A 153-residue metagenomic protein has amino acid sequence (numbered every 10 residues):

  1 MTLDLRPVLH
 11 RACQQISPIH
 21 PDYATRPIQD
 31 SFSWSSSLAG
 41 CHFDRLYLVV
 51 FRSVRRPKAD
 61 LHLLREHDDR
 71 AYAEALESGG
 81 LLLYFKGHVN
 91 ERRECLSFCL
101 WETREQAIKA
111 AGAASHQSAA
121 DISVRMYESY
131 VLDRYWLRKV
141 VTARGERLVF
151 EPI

Functional and structural regions predicted by a protein language model:
M1-H88, W136-I153: Short S/T/G/P-rich N-terminal loop/turn motif that feeds into the first structured element of a domain
V49-S53, Y84-A113: Short, well-ordered beta-strand segments in beta-rich or mixed alpha/beta enzyme and ligand-binding folds
L63-R65, A111-A114: Short coil/turn segments at secondary-structure boundaries
H67-A71, L96, Q106, S115-A119: Short, hydrophobic/aromatic alpha-helical segments in well-folded domains
A113-Y135, K139, V149-F150: Accessory, usually C-terminal, subdomains that scaffold auxiliary metal cofactors
